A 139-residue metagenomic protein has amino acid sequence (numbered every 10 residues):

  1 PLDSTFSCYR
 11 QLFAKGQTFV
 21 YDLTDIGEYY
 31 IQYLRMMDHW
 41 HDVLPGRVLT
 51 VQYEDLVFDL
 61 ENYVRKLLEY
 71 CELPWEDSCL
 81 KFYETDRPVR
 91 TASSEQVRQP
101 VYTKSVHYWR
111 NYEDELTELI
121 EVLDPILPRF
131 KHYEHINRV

Functional and structural regions predicted by a protein language model:
P1-T117, V122-D124: PAPS-dependent sulfotransferase catalytic domain
I26, R138-V139: Juxtamembrane/interface motifs at transmembrane-helix termini
I120-R138: C-terminal accessory extensions appended to soluble enzyme cores
